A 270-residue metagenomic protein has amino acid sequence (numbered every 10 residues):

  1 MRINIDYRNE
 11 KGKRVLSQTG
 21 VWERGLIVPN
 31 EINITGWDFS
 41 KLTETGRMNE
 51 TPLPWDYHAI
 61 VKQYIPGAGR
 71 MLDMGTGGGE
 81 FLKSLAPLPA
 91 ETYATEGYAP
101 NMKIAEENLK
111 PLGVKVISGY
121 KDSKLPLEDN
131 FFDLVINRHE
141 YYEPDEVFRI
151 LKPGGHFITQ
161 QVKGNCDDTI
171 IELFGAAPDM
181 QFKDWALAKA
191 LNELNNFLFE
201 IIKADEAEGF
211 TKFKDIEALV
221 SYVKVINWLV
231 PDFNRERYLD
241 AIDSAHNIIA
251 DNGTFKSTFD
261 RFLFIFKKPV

Functional and structural regions predicted by a protein language model:
M1-L42, T51: N-terminal, positively charged/glycine-rich alpha-helical extensions of SAM-dependent methyltransferases
M48-R70, E80-F81: Conserved alpha-helix/loop element of class I SAM-dependent methyltransferases that forms part of the SAM/SAH-binding
R70-D73, G77-K124: Class I SAM-dependent methyltransferase SAM/SAH-binding core
K124-L134: A short acidic, Gly/Pro-enriched loop at the edge of an enzyme's catalytic core that lines a small-molecule cofactor
Y142-I158: A short glycine-rich, Lys/Arg-flanked "PGG" loop and its adjoining helix->strand segment in the class I
K163-Q181: Short, glycine-/aromatic-enriched active-site segment of Class I SAM-dependent methyltransferases
K183-L198: Short alpha-helix
E200-V270: Conserved Class I S-adenosyl-L-methionine
